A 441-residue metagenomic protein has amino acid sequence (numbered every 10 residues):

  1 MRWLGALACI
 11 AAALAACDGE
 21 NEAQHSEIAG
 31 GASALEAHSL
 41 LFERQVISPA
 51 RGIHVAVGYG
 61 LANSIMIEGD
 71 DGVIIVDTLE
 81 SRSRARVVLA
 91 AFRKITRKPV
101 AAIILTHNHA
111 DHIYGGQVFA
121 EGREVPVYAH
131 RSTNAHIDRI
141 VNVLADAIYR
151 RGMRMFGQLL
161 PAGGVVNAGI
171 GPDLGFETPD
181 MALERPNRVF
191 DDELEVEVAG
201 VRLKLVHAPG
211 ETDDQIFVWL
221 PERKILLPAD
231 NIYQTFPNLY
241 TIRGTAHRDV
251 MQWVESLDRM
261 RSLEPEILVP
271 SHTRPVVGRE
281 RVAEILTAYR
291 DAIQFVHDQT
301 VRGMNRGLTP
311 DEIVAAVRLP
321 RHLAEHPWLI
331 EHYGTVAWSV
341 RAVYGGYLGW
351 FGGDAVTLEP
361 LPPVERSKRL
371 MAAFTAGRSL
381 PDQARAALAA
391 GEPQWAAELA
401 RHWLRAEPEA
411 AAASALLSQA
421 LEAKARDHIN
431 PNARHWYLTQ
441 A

Functional and structural regions predicted by a protein language model:
M1-G5: Bacterial N-terminal signal peptides that target proteins for export
L14-A16: C-terminal motif of bacterial Sec signal peptides marking the signal peptidase cleavage site
N21-E36, A145-D146, Q158-G171, G175-F176 (+2 more regions): Accessory terminal helices/loops
E43-P99, F217-D230: Conserved beta-strand hairpin/beta-sheet module of binuclear metal-dependent hydrolase folds, prominently
G52, I67, D77, F92 (+9 more regions): Divalent metal-coordination and catalytic microenvironments
I67, G115-G116, I137-N142, N238-L239 (+1 more regions): Short, solvent-exposed loop/turn and secondary-structure capping segments
G72-V73, E80-R82, E184, E193-E197 (+1 more regions): Metallo-beta-lactamase
A90-P186, D191, E195, Q299: Active-site HxH/HxHxD metal-binding segment of metal-dependent hydrolases
